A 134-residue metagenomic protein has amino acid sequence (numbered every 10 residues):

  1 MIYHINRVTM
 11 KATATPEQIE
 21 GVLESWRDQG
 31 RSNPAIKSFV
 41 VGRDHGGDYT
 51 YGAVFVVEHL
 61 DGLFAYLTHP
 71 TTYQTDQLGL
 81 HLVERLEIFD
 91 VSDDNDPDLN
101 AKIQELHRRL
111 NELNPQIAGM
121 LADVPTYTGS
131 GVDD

Functional and structural regions predicted by a protein language model:
M1-T50, L60-A65, E84-D134: Short S/T/G/P-rich N-terminal loop/turn motif that feeds into the first structured element of a domain
H4, H69-T72: Histidine-centered active-site/metal-ligand motif
R27, P70-T71, L80: Residue-level detector of secondary-structure transition/capping positions
V56: Sensory beta-strand/linker motifs that couple input domains to effectors
L67, D76-G79: Short, flexible helix/strand-to-coil boundary loops that buttress conserved ligand/catalytic motifs in alpha/beta
Q74-Q77, R85-L86: Short arginine-rich
